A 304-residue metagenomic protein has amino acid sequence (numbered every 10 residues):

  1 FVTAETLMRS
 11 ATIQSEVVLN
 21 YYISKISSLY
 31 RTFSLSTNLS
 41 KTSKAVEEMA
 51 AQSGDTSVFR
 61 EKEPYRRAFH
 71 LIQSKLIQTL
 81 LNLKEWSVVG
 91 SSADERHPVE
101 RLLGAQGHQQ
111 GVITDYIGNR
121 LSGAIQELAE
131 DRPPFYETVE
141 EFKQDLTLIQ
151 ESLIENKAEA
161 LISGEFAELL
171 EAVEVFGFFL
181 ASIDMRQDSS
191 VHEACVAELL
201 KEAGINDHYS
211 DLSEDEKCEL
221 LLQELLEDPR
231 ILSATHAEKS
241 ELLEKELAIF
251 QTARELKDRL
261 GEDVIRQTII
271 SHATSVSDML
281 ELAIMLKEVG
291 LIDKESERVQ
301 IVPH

Functional and structural regions predicted by a protein language model:
A4-R259: Extended, charge-enriched "interface" segments that sit outside catalytic cores
I183, R266-I270, E297-H304: Hydrophobic faces of well-ordered beta-strands that scaffold small-molecule active sites in alpha/beta enzyme cores
S240-E244, I269-A273, V302: Alpha-helix capping and helix-loop boundary segments enriched in small/acidic/polar residues
D258-V264, L286-V299: Secondary-structure transition/capping motifs at alpha-helix termini and the adjoining loop/turn into the next element
S275-L280: Active-site-adjacent beta->alpha loops and helix N-cap segments on the catalytic face of soluble alpha/beta enzymes
